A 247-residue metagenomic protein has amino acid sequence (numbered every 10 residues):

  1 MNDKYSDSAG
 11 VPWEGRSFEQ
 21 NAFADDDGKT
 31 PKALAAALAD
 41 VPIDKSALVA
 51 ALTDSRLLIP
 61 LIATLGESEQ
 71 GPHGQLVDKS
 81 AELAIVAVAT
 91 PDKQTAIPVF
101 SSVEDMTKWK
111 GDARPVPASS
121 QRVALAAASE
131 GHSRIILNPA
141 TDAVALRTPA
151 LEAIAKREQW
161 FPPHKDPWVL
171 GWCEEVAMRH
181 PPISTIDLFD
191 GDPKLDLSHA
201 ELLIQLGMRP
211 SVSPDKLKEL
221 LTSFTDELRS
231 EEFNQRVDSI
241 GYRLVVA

Functional and structural regions predicted by a protein language model:
M1-A247: An interfacial alpha-helical scaffold signature
